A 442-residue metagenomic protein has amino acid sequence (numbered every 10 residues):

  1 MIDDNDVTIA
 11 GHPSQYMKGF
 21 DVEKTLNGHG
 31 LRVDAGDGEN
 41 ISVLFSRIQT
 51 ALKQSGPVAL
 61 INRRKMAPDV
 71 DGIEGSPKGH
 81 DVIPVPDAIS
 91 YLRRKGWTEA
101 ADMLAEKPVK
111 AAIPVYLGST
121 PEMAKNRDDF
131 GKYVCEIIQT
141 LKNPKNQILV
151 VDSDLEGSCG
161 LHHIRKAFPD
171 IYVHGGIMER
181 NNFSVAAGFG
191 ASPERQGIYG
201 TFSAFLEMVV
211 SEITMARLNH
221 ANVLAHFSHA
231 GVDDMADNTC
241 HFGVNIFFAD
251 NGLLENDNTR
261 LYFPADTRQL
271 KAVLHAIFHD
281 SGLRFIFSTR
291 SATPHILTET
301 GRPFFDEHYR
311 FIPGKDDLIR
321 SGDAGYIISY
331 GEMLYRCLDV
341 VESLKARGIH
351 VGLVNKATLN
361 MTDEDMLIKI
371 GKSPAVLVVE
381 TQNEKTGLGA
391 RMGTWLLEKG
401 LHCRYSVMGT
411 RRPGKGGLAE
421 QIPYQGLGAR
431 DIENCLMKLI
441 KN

Functional and structural regions predicted by a protein language model:
M1-G96, G157-H162, D234, R284-N442: Thiamine diphosphate
L31, H80, W97-F287, S291-P294 (+2 more regions): Thiamine diphosphate
